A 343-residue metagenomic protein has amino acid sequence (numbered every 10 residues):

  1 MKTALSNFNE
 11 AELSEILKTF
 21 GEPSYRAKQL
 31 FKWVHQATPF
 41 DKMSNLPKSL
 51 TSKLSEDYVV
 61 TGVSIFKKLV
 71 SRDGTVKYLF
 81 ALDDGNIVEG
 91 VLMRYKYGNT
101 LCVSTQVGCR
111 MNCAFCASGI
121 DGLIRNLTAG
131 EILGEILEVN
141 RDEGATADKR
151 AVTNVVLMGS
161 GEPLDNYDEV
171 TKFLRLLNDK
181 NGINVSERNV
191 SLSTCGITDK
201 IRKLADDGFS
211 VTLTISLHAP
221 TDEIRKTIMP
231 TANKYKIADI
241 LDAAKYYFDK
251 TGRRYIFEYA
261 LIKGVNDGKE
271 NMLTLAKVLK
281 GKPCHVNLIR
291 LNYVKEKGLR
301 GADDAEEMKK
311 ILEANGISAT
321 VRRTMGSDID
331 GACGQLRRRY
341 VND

Functional and structural regions predicted by a protein language model:
M1-V88, K245-R254, Y259-D343: Auxiliary Fe-S-binding modules of radical SAM enzymes
Q36-A37, S118-L123, T221-D222, L291-K295: A short, flexible beta-alpha/helix-coil linker loop
S71, S104-T105, S118, S193 (+1 more regions): Short linear Ser/Thr-Pro motifs
V76, V88, N99-V103, M111 (+1 more regions): Generic beta-strand structural signal
L92-M93, E169: Residue-level structural signal for beta-strand termini and adjacent loop
R94-E138: Canonical Radical SAM [4Fe-4S] cluster-binding loop centered on the CxxxCxxC motif and its immediate flanking residues
N140-N315, A319: Conserved AdoMet/S-adenosylmethionine-binding subsite of the radical SAM
